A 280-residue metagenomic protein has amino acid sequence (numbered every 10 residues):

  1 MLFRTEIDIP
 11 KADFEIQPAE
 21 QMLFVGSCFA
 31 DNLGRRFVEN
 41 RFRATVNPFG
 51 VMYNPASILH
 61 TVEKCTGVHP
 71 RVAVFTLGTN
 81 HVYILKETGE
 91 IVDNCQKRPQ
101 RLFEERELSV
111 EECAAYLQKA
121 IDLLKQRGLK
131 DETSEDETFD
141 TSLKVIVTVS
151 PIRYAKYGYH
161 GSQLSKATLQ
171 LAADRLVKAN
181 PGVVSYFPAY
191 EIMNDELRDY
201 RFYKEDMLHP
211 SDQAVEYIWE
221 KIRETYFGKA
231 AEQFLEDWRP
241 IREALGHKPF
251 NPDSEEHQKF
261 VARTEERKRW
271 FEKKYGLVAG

Functional and structural regions predicted by a protein language model:
M1-G280: Extracellular glycan-modifying ectodomains
